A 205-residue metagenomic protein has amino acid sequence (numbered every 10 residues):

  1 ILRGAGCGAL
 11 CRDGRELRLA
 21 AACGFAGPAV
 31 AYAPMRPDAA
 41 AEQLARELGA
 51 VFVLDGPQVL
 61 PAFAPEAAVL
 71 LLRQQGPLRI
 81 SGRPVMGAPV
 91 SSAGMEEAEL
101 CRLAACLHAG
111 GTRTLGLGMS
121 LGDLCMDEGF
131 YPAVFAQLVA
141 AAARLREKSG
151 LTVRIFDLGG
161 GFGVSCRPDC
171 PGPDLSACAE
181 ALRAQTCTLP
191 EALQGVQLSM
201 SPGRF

Functional and structural regions predicted by a protein language model:
I1-I155, P190: Active-site-proximal beta-alpha core segment in soluble small-molecule metabolic enzymes
F130-F205: C-terminal active-site-proximal or functional interface alpha/beta core segments in diverse enzymes
